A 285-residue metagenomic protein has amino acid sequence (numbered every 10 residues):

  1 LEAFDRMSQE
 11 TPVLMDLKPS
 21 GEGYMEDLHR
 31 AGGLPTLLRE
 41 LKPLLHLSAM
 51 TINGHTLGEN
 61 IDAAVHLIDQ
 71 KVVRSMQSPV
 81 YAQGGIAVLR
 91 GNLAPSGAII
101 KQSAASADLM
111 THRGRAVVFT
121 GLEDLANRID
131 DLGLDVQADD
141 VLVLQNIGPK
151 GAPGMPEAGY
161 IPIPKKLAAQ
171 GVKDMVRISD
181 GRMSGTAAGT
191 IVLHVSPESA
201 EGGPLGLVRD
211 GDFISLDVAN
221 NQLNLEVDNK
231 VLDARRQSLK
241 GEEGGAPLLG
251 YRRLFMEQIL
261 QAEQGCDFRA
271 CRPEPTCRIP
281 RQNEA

Functional and structural regions predicted by a protein language model:
L1-E198, G203-A285: Catalytic or ion-coupling anion/metal-binding cores of large enzyme and transporter domains
